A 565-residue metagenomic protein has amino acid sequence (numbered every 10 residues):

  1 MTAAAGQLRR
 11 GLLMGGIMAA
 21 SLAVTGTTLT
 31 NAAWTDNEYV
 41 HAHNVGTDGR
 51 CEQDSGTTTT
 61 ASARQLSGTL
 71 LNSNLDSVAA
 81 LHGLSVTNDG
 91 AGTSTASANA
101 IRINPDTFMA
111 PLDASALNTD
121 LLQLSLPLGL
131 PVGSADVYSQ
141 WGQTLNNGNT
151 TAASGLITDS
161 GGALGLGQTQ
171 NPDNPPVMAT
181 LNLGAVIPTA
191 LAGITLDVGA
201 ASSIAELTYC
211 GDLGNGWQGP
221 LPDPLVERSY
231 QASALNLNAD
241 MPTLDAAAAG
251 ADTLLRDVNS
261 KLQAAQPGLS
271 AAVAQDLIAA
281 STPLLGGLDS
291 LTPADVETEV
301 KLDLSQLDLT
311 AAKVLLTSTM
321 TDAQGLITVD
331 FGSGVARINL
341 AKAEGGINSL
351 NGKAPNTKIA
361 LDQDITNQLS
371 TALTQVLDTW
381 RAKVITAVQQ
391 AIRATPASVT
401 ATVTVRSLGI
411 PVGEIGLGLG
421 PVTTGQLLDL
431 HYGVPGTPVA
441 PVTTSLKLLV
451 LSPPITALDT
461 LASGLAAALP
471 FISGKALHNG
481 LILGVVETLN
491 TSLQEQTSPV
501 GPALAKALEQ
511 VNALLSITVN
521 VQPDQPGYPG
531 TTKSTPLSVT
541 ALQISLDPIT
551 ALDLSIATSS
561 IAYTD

Functional and structural regions predicted by a protein language model:
M1-A5: N-terminal secretory signal peptides that target proteins for export/translocation
G6-T59: Short, polar/proline-rich extracytoplasmic segments that appear immediately after membrane translocation
C51-D565: Extended, solvent-exposed, non-transmembrane regions
